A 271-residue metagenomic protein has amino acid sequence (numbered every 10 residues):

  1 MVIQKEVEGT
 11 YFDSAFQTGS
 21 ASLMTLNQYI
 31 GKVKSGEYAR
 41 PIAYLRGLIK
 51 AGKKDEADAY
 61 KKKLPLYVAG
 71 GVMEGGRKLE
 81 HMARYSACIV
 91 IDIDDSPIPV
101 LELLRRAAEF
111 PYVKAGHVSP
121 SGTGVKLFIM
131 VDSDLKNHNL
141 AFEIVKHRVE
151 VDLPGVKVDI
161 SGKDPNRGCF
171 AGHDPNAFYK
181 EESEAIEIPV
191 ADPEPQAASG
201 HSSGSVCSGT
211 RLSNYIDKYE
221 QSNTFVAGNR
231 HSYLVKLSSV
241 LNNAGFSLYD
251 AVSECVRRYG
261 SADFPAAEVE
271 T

Functional and structural regions predicted by a protein language model:
M1-F16: Generic start-of-chain signal for non-secretory N-termini
I3, S20, M24, K34-A43 (+5 more regions): Modules that initiate DNA replication and primer synthesis
I3-Q4, L153-S199: Catalytic "initiation/cleavage/transfer" segments centered on a nucleophilic residue and adjacent nucleic-acid-engaging
F12, S22, L26-Y29: Low-complexity, serine/threonine/proline-enriched polar segments
Y38-R77: Signature of dsDNA virion morphogenesis modules
L64-K78, A108-A115, E220-S222: Short amphipathic beta-strand starts and helix->beta connectors
A115, G124-K126, G168: Beta-sheet entry/capping signal
A115-S121, D159-D164: Short beta-strand
